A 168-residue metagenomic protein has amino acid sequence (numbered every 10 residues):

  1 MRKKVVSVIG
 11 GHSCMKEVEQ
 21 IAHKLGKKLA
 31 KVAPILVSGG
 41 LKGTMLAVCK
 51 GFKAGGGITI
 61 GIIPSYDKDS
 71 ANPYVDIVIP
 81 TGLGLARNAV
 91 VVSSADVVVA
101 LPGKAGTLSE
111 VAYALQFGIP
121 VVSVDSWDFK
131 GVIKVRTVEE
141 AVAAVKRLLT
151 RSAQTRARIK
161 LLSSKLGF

Functional and structural regions predicted by a protein language model:
M1-I60: Glycine-rich beta-alpha loop segments
M1-I9, M15, A141-F168: SAM-dependent methyltransferases
M1-R2, A30, S70-N72, V90-S93 (+1 more regions): Solvent-exposed alpha-helices and their adjacent loops that cap or buttress functional pockets in soluble metabolic
G10-S13, L85-R151: C-terminal binding/interaction regions
A33, V75-D76, A95, G118: Short, well-ordered alpha-helix to beta-strand connector turns
L36, T59, V78-I79, V98-V99 (+1 more regions): Short, well-ordered beta-strand core segments
L41-K42, P64-Y66, S126-W127: Short, ordered loop/turn segments at secondary-structure junctions
G51-S94: Helix-adjacent hinge/juxtasegments
